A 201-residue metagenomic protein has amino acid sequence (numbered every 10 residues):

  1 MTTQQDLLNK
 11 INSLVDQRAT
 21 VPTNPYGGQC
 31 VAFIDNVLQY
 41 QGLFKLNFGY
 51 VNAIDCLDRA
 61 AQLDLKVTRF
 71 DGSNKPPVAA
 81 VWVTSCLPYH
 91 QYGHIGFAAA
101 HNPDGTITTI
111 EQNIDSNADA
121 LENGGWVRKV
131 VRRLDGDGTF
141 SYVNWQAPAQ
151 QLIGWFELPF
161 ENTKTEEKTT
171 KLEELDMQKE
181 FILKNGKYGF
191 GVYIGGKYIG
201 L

Functional and structural regions predicted by a protein language model:
M1-L201: Extracellular cell-wall/glycan-interacting regions and their flexible linkers
